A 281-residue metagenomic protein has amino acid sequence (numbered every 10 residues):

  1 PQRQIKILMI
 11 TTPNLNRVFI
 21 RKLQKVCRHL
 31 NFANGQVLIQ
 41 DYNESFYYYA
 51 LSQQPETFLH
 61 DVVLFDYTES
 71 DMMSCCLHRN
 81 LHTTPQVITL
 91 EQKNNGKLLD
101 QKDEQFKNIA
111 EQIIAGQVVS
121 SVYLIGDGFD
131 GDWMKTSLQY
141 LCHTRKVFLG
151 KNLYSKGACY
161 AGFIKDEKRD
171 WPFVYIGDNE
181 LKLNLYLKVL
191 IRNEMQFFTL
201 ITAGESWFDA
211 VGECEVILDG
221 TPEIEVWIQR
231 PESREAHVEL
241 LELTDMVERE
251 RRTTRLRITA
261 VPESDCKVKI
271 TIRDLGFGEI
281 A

Functional and structural regions predicted by a protein language model:
P1-V18, K93-K107, Q112-V119: Conserved phosphate-binding loops in N-terminal lobes of ATP-dependent enzymes of the actin/Hsp70/sugar-kinase
P1-V62, R192-P262, T271-A281: Nucleotide/phosphate-binding catalytic cleft detector across ATP-hydrolyzing and phosphate-transferring enzymes
T11-P13, S121-D130, A158: Glycine-rich beta-strand-to-loop/alpha-helix junction loops that act as flexible
L15-V18, E69-M72, D100-Q101, G128-D132: Short acidic, S/G/P-rich loop/turn micro-motifs used as interaction or catalytic elements
K22, G131-C142: Conserved helicase motor "Helicase C" RecA-like lobe of SF1/SF2 P-loop NTPases
L38-P55, V147-L190: Glycine-rich phosphate-binding/hydrolytic loop that grips phosphoryl groups
E56-M73, H78-N80, G126-F129, I176-K182 (+1 more regions): A short acidic Gly-Thr/Ser loop motif
C76-E104, I280-A281: Short glycine-rich, Thr/Ser-proximal phosphate-binding strand/loop in the N-terminal lobe of ATP-dependent enzymes
